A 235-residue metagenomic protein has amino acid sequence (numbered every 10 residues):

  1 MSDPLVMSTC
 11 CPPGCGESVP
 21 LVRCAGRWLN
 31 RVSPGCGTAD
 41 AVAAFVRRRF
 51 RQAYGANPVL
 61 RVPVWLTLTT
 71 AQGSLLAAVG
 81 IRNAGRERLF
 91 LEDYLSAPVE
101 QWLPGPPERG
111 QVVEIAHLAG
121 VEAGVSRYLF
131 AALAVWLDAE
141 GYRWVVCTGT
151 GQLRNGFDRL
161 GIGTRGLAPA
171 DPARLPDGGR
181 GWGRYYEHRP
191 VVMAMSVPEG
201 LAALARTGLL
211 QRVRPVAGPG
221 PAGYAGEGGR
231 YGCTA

Functional and structural regions predicted by a protein language model:
M1-G37, V213-P215: Conserved N-terminal entry element of GNAT/NAT acetyltransferase domains
G26, N30-G110, E199-G200, G226-A235: A conserved beta-strand-loop-helix scaffold within acyl/acetyltransferase catalytic domains
V62-V64, Y142, R189-P190: Short, surface-exposed beta-edge/turn micro-motifs
V79, V113, V191: A broad, low-specificity signal marking well-ordered, structured residues that form hydrophobic/aromatic
R88, G124, A202-L204: Intrinsically disordered, low-complexity acidic/polar segments
L91-D177: Acyl-donor binding region in acyl/amide transferases
E140, L210-A235: Short, cationic low-complexity segments
A168-V216: Accessory, usually C-terminal, subdomains that scaffold auxiliary metal cofactors
